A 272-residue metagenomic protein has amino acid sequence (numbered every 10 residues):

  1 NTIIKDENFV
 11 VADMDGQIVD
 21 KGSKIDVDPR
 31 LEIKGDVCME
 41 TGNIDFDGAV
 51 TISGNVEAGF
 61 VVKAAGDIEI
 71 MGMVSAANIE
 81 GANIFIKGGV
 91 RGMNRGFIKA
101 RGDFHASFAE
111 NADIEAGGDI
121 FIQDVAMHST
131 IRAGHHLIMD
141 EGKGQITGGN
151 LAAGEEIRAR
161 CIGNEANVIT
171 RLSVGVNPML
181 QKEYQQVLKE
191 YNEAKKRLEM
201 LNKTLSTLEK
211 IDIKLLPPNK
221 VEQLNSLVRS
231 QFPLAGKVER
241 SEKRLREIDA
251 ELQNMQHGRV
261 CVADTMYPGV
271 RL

Functional and structural regions predicted by a protein language model:
N1-G117, I122, N150, R160-L272: Charge-rich, low-hydrophobicity low-complexity segments
Q123-R132, E141-E156: Long, internal scaffold/assembly segments composed of regular secondary structure
